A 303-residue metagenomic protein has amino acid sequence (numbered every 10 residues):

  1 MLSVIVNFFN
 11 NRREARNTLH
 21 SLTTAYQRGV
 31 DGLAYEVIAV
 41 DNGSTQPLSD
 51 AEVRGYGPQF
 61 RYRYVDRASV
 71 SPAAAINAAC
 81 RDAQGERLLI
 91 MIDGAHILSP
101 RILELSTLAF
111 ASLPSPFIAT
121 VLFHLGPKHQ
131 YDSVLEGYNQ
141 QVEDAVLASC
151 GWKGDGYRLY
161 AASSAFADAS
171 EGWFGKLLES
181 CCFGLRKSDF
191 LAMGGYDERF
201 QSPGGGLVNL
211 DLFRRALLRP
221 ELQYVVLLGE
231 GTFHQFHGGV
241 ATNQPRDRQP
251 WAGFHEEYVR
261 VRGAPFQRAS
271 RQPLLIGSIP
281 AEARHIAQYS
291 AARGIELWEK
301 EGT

Functional and structural regions predicted by a protein language model:
M1-S3, E36, D211: Cell-envelope/extracellular polymer assembly enzymes that use nucleotide-activated donors
N11-Q27: Short, well-formed alpha-helical segments that are part of the catalytic scaffolds of diverse glycosyltransferases
N17, L178-E179, R199-T303: C-terminal catalytic/acceptor-binding lobe
I38-S49, A95-H96: A conserved acidic beta->alpha catalytic loop
R67-A83, L105: Glycine-rich, basic loop-to-helix element that forms the pyrophosphate-binding segment of sugar-nucleotide handling
L88: Short aromatic/hydrophobic "clamp" motif used to bind/position activated sugar donors
P100-G151: Conserved donor NDP-sugar-binding/catalytic core segment of glycosyltransferases
A148-L185: A recurrent flexible, glycine/aromatic-enriched loop bordering the glycosyltransferase active site that acts as
